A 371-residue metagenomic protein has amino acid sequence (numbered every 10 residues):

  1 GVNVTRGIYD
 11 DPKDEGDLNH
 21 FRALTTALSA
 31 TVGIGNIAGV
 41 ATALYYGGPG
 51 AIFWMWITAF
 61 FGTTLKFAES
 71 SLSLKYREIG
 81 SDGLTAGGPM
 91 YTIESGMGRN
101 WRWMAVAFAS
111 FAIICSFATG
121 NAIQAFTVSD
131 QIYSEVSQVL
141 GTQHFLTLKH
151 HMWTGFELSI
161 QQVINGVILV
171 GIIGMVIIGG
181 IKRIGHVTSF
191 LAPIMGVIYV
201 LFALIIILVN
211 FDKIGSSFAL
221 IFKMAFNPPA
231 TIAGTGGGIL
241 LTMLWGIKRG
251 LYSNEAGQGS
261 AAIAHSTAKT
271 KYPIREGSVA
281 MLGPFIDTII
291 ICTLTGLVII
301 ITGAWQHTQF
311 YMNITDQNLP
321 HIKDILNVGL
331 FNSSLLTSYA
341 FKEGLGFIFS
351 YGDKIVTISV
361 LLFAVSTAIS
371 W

Functional and structural regions predicted by a protein language model:
G1-I34, L44-A51, G62, L208: N-terminal alpha-helical transmembrane segments of multi-pass membrane transport and channel/translocase proteins
G1-T25, P228-R275, L282: Membrane-embedded helical hairpins/re-entrant loop segments and their flanking transmembrane helices within multi-pass
G1-V2, A125-I132, Q161-N210, I214-F222: Membrane-interface loop-to-helix entry segments
G16-A27, R99-S116, N165-I168, I198 (+3 more regions): Select transmembrane alpha-helical segments in multipass membrane proteins
L28-T31, T58-G83, M90, E94-F126 (+3 more regions): Helix-loop-helix module between adjacent transmembrane segments
T31, V40-G47, S73-I79, V176 (+2 more regions): Helix-loop junctions at the membrane interface of multi-pass solute transporters
P49, R77-D82, I123, T127 (+3 more regions): Transmembrane alpha-helical segments and their short flanking loops that form helix-hairpins/helix-helix interfaces
F67-R77, S81, L204-L220, T231-G237 (+2 more regions): Extracellular/periplasmic helix-exit of transmembrane alpha-helices
